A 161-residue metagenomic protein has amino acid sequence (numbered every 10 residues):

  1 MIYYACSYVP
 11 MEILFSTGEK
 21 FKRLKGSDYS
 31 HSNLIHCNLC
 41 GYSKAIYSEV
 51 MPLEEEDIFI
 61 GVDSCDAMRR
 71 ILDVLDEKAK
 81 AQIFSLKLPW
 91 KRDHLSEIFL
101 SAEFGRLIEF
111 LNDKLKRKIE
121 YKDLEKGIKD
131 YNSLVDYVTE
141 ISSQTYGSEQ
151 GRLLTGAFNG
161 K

Functional and structural regions predicted by a protein language model:
M1-N112, I119: Trp/Phe/Arg-rich N-terminal binding region typifying the photolyase-homology
Y4, S101, G105, E109-K161: A charged, amphipathic alpha-helical module
